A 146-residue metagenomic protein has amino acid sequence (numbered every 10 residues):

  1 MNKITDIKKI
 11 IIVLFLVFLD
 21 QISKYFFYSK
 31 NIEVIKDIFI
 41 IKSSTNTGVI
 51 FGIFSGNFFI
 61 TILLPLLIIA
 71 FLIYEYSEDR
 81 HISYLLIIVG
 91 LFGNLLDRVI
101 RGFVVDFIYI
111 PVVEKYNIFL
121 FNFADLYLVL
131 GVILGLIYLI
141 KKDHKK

Functional and structural regions predicted by a protein language model:
M1-K146: Alpha-helical transmembrane bundles and membrane-interface segments of multipass inner-membrane proteins
